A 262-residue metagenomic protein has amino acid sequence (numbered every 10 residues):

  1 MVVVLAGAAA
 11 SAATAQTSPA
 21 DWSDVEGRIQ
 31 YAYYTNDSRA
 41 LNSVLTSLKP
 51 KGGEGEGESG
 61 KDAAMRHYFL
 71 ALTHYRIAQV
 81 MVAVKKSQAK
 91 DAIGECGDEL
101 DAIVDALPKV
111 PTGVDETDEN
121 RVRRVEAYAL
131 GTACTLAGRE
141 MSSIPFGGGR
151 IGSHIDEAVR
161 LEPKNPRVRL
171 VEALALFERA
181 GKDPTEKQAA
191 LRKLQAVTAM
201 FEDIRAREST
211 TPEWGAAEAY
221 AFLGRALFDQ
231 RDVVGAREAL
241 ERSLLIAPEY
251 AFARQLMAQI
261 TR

Functional and structural regions predicted by a protein language model:
A10-V84, K90, G94: N-terminal leader/linker segments that initiate helical-solenoid repeat arrays
R28, L70, I77, E126 (+6 more regions): Structural register within alpha-helical repeat arrays
A32, R76-K86, T132-S143, E178-P184 (+1 more regions): Short coil/turn linking the two alpha-helices of tandem helical-hairpin repeats
L45-L48, I93, L100, I155 (+3 more regions): Hydrophobic/aromatic packing residues within the alpha-helices of TPR/SEL1-like helical repeat arrays
S47-F69, E99-V125, D156-N165, T198-W214: Flexible helix-coil transition and linker loops at the boundaries of alpha-helical arrays
H67, R123-V125, R169, Y220 (+1 more regions): Canonical tetratricopeptide repeat
